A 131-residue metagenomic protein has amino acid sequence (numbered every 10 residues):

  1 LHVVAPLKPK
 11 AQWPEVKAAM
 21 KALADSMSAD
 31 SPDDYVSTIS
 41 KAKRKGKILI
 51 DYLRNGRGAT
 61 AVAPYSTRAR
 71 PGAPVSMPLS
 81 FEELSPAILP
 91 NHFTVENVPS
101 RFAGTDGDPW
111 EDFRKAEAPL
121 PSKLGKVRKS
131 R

Functional and structural regions predicted by a protein language model:
L1-A5: Short, conserved phosphate-binding/catalytic loop or strand-edge motifs used in phosphoryl-/nucleotidyl-transfer
L7-W13: A generic structural motif
P14-R131: C-terminal accessory nucleic-acid interaction domains of nucleic acid-metabolism proteins
